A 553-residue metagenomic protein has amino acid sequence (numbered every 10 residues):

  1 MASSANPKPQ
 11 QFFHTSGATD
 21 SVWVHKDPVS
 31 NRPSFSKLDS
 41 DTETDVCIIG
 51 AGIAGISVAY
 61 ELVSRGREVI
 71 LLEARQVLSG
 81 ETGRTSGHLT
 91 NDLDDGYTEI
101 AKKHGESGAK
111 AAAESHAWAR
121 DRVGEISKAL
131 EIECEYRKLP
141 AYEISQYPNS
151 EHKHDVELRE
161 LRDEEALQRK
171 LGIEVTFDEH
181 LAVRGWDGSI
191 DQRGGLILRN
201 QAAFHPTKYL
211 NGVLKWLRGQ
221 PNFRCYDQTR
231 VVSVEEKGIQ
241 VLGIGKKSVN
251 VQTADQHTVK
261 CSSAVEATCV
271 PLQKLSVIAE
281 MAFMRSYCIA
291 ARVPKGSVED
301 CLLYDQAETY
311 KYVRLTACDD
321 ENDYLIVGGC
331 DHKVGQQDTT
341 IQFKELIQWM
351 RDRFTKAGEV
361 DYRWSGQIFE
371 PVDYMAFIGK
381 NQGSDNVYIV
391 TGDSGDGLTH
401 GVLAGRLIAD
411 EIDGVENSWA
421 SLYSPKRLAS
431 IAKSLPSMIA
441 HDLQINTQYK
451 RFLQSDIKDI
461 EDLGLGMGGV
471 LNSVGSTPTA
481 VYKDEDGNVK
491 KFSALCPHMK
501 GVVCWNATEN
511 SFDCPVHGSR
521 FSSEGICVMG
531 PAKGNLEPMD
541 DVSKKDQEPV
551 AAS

Functional and structural regions predicted by a protein language model:
M1-V46, T98, K533-S553: Extreme N-terminal leader/targeting segments of oxidoreductases
T42-L71: N-terminal Rossmann-like FAD-binding beta1-loop-alpha1 element of flavoenzymes
S64-R84: Glycine-rich FAD pyrophosphate-binding loop
I100-R218: Rossmann-like flavin
L167, R193-C261: Helical element adjacent to the flavin cofactor pocket in flavoenzyme catalytic cores
S233-T316, F452, I460-E461, G469: Flavin-dependent oxidoreductases
I289, V470-S553: Rieske [2Fe-2S] iron-sulfur-binding domain
A307-E308, K333-S437, H441, F492: C-terminal catalytic lobe of FAD-dependent flavoproteins
